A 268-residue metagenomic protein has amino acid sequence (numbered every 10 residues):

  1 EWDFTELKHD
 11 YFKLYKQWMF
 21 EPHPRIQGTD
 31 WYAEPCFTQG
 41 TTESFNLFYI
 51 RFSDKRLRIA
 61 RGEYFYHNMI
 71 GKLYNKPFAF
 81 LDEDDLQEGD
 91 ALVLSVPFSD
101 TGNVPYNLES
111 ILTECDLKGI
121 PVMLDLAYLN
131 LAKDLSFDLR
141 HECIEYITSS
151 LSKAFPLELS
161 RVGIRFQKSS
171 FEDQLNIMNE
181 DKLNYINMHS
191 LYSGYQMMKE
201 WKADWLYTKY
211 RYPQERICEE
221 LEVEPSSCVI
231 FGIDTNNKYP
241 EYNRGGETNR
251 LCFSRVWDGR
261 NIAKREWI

Functional and structural regions predicted by a protein language model:
E1-E34, T38-I268: PLP-dependent class I/II
